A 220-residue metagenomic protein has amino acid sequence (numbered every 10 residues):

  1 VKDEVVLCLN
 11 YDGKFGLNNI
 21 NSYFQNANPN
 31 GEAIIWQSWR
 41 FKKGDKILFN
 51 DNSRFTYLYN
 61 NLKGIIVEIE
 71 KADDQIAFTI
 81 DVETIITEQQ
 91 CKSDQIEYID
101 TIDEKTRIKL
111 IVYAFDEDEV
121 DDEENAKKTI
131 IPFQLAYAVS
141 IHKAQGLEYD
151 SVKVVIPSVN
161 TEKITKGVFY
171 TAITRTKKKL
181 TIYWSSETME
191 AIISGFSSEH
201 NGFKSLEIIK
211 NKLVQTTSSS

Functional and structural regions predicted by a protein language model:
V1-S220: Core RecA-like ATPase module of SF1/SF2 helicases and allied nucleic-acid translocases
